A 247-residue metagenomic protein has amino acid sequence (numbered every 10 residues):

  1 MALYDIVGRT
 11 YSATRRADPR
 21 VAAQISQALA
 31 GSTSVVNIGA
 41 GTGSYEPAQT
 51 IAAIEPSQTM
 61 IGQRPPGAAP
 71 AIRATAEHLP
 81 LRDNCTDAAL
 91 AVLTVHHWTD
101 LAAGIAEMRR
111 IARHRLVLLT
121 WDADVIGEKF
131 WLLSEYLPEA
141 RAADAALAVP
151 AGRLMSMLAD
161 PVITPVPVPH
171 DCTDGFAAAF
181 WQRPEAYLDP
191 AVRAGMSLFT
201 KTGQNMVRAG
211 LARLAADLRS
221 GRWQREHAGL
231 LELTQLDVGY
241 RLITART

Functional and structural regions predicted by a protein language model:
M1-V36, S44, Q58-Q63, Q182 (+1 more regions): Conserved class I S-adenosyl-L-methionine
S32, T86-D87, R113: Local beta-strand N-terminus motif with an aromatic residue
S34-L79: Class I SAM-dependent methyltransferase SAM/SAH-binding core
L90: A conserved beta-strand element that flanks and buttresses the S-adenosyl-L-methionine
L93-H97: Short catalytic micro-motifs in class I SAM-dependent methyltransferases
A102-L116: A short glycine-rich, Lys/Arg-flanked "PGG" loop and its adjoining helix->strand segment in the class I
R115-P150, D174-A178: Conserved class I S-adenosyl-L-methionine
V162-T247: Conserved Class I S-adenosyl-L-methionine
